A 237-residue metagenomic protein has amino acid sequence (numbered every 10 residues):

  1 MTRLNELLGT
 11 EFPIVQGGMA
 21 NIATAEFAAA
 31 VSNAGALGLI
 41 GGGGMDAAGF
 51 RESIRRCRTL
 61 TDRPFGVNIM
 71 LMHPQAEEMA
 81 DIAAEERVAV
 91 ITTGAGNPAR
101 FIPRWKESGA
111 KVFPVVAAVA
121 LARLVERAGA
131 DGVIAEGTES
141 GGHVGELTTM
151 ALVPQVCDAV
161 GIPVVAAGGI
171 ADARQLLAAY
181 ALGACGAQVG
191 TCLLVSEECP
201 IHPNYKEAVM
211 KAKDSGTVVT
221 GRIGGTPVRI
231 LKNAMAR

Functional and structural regions predicted by a protein language model:
M1-P163: Active-site entrance/lid segments in N-terminal catalytic domains of soluble metabolic enzymes
I22, I170-A171: Residue-level detector of alpha-helix initiation sites
A151-V165, A171-R237: Conserved active-site-proximal phosphate/metal-binding subdomains
